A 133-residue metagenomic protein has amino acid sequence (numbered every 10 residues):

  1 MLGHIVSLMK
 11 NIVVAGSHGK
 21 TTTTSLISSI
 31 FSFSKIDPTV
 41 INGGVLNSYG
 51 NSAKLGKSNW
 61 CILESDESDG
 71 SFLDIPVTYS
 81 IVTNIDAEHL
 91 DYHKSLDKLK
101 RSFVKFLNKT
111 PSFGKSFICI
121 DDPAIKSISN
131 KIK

Functional and structural regions predicted by a protein language model:
M1-K133: Phosphate-binding loop of NTP-binding sites
